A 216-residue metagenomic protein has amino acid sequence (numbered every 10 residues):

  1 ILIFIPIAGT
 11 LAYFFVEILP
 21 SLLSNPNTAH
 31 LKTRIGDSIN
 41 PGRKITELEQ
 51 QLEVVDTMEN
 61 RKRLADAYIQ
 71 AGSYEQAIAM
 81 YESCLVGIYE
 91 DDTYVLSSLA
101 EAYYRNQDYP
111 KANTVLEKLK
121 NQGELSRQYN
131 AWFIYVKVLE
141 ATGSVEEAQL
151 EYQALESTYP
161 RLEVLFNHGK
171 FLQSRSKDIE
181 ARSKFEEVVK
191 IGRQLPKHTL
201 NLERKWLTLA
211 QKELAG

Functional and structural regions predicted by a protein language model:
I1-V54, E75-A79, S83-Y89: Long, contiguous interaction/recruitment modules in multidomain scaffold/adaptor proteins
L23-T28, P41, V55-K62, E90-S97 (+3 more regions): Generic helix N-cap/helix-start motif at coil->alpha-helix transitions
K32-G36, L52, A65, A100 (+2 more regions): Conserved small-residue packing positions in alpha-helical repeats and bundles
R63, S98, I134, N167 (+2 more regions): "A position-specific structural signal for the A-helix of alpha-solenoid helical repeats
Q70, E82-S83, D92-E163: Alpha-helical adaptor scaffolds
K120-N121, T158, Q173, D178-L195: TPR/TPR-like (Sel1-like) alpha-helical repeat modules
